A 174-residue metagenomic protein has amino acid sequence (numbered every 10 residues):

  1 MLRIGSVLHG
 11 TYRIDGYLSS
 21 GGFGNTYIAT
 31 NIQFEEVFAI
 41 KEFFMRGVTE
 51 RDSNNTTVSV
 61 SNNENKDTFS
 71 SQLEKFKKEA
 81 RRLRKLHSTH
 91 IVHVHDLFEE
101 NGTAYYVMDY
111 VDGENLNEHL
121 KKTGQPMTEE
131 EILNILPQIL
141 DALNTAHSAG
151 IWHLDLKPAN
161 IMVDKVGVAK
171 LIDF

Functional and structural regions predicted by a protein language model:
D15-G21, T26: Protein kinase glycine-rich loop
S53-K85: AlphaC helix of the eukaryotic protein kinase fold
L97: Activation-segment/catalytic-loop signature of the eukaryotic protein kinase fold
N101-N115: Conserved short submotifs of the Hanks-type protein kinase catalytic core that shape the nucleotide-binding pocket
L116-M127: AlphaC helix of the protein kinase catalytic domain
I135-L136: Activation segment signature within eukaryotic-like protein kinase domains
L140-I151: Protein kinase catalytic-loop region centered on the HRD/HxD motif
